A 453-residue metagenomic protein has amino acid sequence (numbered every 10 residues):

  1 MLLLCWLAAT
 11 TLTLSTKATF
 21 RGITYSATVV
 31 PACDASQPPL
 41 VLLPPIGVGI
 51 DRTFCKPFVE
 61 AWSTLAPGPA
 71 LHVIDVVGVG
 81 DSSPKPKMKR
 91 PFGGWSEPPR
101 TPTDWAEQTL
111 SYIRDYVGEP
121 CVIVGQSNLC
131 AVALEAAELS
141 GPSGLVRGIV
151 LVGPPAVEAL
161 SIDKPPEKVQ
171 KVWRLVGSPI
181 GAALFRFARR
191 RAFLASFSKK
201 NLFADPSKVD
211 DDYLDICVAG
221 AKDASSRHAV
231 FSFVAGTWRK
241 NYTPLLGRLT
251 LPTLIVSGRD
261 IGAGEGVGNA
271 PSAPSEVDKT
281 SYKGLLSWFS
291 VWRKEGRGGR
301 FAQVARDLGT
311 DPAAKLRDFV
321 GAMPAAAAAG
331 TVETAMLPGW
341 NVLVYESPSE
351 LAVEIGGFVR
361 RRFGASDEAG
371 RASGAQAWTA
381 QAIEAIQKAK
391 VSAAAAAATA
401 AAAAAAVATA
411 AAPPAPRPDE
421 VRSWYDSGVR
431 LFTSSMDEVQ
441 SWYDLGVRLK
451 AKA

Functional and structural regions predicted by a protein language model:
I23, V30-P84: Conserved HGGG/HGGXW glycine-rich cap/lid loop of the alpha/beta-hydrolase fold
P45-G49, S127-N128, P155: Active-site glycine-rich loops that stabilize anionic/oxyanionic intermediates across multiple enzyme folds
E60, H72-V124: Active-site loop/oxyanion-hole signature of alpha/beta-hydrolase fold enzymes
I123-Q126, V152: Short beta-strand immediately N-terminal to the catalytic nucleophile in serine-hydrolase-like folds
G125-A133: Gly/Ala-rich beta-loop-alpha elbow adjacent to hydrolase catalytic centers
E138, L145-A182: Flexible "cap/lid" loop of the alpha/beta hydrolase fold
S161-I162, R186-R248: Conserved alpha/beta-hydrolase catalytic His-Asp/Glu region
R248-W340, Y345-S347: Conserved loop-alpha-helix segment in the C-terminal half of the alpha/beta-hydrolase fold that carries the catalytic
